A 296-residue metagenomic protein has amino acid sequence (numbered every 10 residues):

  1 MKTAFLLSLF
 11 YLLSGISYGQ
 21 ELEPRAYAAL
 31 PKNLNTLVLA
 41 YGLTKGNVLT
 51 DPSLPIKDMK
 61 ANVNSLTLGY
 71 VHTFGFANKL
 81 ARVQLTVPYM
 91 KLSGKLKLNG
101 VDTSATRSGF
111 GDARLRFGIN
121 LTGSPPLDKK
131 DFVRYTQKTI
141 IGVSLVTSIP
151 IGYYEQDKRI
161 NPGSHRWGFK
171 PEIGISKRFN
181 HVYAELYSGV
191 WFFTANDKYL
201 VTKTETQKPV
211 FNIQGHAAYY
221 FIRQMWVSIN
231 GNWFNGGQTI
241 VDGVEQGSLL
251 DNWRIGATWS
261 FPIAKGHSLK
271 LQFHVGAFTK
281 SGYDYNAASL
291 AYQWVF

Functional and structural regions predicted by a protein language model:
S17-T36, G123-Q137: Outer-membrane beta-barrel biogenesis signature
N33-N35, K60-L66, S108-L115, T139 (+4 more regions): Residues that define the transmembrane beta-barrel architecture of outer-membrane proteins
L37-L43, V83-K91, I141-I149, L186-F192 (+3 more regions): Transmembrane beta-barrel strands of outer-membrane/channel proteins
L39-Y41, L68-H72, L115-L121, L145 (+5 more regions): Residues on the lipid-exposed face of transmembrane beta-strands in outer-membrane beta-barrel proteins
T44-S65, T103, Q156-I160: Surface-exposed strand-loop-strand hairpins of Gram-negative outer-membrane beta-barrel proteins
N47-V48, A77-A81, P125, H181-A184 (+2 more regions): Repeated loop/turn-to-beta-strand initiation elements of outer-membrane beta-barrel proteins
K91-V201, S248: Outer-membrane pore/translocation modules
K203-F296: Outer membrane beta-barrel transmembrane domains
